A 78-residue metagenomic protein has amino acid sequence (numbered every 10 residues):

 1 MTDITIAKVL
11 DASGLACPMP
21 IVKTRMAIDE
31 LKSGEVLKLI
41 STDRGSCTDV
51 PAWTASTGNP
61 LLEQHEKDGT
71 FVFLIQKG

Functional and structural regions predicted by a protein language model:
M1-T2, D29, E63-H65: Short secondary-structure boundary/capping segments
D3-D11: Right-handed parallel beta-helix/beta-solenoid
A12-P60: Amphipathic, hydrophobic secondary-structure cores in small proteins
P51-G78: C-terminal structural segments of small proteins and small subunits
